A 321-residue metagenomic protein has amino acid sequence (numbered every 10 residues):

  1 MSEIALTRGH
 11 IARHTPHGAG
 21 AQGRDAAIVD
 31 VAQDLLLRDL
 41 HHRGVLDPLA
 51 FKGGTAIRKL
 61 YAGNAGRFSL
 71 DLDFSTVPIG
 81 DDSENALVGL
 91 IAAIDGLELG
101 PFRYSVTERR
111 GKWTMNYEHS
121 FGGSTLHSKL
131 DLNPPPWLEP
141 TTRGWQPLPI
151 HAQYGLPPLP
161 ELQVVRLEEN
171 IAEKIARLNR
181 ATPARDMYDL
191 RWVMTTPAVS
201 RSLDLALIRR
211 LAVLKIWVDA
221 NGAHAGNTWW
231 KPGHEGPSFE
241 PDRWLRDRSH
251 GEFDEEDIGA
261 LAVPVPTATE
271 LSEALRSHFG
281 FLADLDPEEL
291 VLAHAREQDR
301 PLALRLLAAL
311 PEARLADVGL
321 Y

Functional and structural regions predicted by a protein language model:
M1-A50, K59-L72, T76-Y321: Structured mid-to-C-terminal alpha-helical surface segments
G54: Active-site glycine-centered loops adjacent to acidic/histidine catalytic or metal-binding residues that shape
